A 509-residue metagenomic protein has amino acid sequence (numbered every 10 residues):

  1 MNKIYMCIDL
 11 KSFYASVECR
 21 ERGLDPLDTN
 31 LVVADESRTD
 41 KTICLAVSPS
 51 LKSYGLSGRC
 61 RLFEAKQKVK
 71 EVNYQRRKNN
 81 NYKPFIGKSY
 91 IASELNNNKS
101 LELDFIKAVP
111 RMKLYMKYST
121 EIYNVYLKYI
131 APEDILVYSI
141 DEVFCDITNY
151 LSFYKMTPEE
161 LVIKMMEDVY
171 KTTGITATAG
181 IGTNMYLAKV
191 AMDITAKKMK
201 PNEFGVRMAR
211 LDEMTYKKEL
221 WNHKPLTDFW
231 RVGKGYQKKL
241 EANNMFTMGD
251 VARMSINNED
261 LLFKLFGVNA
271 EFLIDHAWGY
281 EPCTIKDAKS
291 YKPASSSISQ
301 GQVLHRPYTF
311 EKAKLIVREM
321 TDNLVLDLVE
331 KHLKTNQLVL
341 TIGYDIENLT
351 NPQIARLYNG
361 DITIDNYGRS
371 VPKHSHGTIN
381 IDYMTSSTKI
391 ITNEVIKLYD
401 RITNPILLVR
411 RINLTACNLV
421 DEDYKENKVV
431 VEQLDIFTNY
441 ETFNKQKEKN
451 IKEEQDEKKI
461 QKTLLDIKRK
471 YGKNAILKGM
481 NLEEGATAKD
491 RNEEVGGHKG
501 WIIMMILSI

Functional and structural regions predicted by a protein language model:
M1-H276, E281-I285, I436, E441-I509: Gly/Gly-Pro- and Ser/Thr-rich, intrinsically disordered tail segments characteristic of DNA damage-repair and tolerance
C7, D228, K234-V409, V429-V430: DNA-contacting surface of Y-family translesion DNA polymerases
K11-F13, S37-K41, Y344-L349, L419-E422: Short, charged/polar surface micro-motifs in flexible loops or helix N-caps
T29, A177, N336-L338, I412 (+1 more regions): Change "...and in nucleic-acid phosphodiester-cleaving endonucleases..." to "...and in nucleic-acid processing enzymes
F144, N380, N413: Short aromatic/hydrophobic contact patches that present stacked aromatics for nucleic-acid/ligand binding
T183-Y186, D275-A277, K334-I346, L408-V420 (+1 more regions): A glycine-rich phosphate-binding loop feature that marks nucleotide/adenosyl-phosphate handling sites
K397, R401-D466: C-terminal hydrophobic structural anchor segments that stabilize assembly/packing rather than catalytic chemistry
